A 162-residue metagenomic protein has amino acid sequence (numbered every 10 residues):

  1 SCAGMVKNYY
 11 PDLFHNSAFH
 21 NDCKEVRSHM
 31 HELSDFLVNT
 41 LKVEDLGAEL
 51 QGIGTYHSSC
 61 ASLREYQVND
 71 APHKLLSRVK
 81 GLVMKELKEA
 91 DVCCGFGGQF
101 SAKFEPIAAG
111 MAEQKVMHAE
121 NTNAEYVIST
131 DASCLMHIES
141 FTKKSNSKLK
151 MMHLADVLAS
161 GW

Functional and structural regions predicted by a protein language model:
S1-W162: Iron-sulfur cluster-binding electron-transfer modules in prokaryotic oxidoreductases
